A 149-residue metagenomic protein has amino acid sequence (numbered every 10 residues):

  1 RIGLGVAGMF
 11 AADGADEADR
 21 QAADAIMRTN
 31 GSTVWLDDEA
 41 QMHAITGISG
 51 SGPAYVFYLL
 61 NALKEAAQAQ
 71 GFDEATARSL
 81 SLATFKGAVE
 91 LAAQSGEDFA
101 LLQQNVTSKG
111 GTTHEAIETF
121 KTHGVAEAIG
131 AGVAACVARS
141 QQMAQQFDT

Functional and structural regions predicted by a protein language model:
R1-G3: Active-site capping/gating segments
V6-A44, F57-Q94, R139, M143: Internal alpha-helical scaffold of NAD(P)-dependent oxidoreductase catalytic cores
Q41-G47, F99-Q104: Short pre-catalytic strand/loop immediately N-terminal to key active-site residues, enriched for Gly-Thr
G52: Aromatic-residue-lined binding/catalytic grooves and analogous aromatic/hydrophobic interfacial grooves in multimeric
V56-F57, T107: Short, contiguous hydrophobic alpha-helices characteristic of membrane insertion segments
R78, L82-T149: NAD(P)-dependent Rossmann-like dehydrogenase/reductase catalytic/cofactor-binding core
